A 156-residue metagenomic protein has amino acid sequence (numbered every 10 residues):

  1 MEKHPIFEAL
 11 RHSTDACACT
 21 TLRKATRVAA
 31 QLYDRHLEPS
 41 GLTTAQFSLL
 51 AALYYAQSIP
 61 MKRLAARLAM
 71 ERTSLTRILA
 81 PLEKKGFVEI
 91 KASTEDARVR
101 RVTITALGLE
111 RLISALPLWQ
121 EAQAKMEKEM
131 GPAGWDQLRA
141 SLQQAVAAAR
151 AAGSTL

Functional and structural regions predicted by a protein language model:
M1-H12, P132-L156: C-terminal regulatory/oligomerization modules of transcriptional regulators
H4, A30, A80-A140: Charged, amphipathic alpha-helical coiled-coil/dimerization segments
A9, E38-L42, A124-M130: Short helix-loop hinge/linker segments at domain boundaries
H12-A16, T20-R23, R27-S74, L79 (+4 more regions): N-terminal helix-turn-helix DNA-binding core of bacterial DNA-binding proteins
E38, Q120, A147-R150: A general structural signal for alpha-helical elements within enzymatic catalytic domains
